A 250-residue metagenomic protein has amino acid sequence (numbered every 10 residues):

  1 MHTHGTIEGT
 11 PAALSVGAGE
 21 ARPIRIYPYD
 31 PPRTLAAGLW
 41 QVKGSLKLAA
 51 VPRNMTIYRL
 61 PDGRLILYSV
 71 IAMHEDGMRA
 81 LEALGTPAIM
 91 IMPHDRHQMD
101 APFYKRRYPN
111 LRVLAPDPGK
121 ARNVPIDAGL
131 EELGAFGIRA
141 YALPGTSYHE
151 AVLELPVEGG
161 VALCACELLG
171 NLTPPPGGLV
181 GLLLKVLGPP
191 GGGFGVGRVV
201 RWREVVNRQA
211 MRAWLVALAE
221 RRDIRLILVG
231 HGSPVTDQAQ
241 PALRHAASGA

Functional and structural regions predicted by a protein language model:
H2-A72, N123-G188, A213-W214, A219-D223: Catalytic core of the metallo-beta-lactamase
G44-A49, I71-M73, P87-I89, P102-R107 (+1 more regions): Cap/insert and terminal regions of metallo-dependent hydrolase folds
L67, A72-P116: Active-site metal-binding motif and surrounding structural segment of the metallo-beta-lactamase
I91, A162-C164, L228: Residue-level marker for buried hydrophobic side chains located in beta-strands that build the well-ordered beta-sheet
R96, G119, L169, S233: Catalytic metal-binding/acid-base residues of hydrolase active sites
M99, Y148, P234: Short alpha-helical
K105-R106, G119-A121, I126-D127: A compact, surface-exposed functional segment
Y108-L111, G129-E132, H245-A246: Short, hinge-like loop/turn segments at secondary-structure boundaries
